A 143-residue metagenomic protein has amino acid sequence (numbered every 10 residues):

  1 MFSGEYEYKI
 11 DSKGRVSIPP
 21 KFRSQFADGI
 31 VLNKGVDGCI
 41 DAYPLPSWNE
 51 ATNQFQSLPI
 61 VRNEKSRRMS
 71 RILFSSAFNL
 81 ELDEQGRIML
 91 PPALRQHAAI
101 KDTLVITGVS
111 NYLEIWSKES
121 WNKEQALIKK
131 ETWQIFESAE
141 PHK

Functional and structural regions predicted by a protein language model:
M1-Y8, S12, F22-L80, E84-Q85 (+1 more regions): Flexible "stalk/tail and boundary" regions
